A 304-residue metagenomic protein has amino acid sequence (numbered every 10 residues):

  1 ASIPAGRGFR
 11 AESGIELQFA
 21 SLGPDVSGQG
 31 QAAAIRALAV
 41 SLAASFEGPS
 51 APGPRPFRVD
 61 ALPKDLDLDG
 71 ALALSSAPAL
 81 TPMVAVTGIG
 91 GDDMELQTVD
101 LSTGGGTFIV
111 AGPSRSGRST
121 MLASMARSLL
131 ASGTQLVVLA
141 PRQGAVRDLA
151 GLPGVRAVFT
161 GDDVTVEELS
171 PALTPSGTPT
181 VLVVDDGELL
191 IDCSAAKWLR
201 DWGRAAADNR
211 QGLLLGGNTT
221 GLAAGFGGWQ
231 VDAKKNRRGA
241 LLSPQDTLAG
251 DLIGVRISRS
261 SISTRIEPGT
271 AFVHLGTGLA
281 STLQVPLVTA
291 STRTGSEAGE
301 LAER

Functional and structural regions predicted by a protein language model:
A1-T98, G216, A224-R304: Phosphate-binding and hydrolysis-coupling loops of NTP-dependent motor/remodeling domains
A79-A240: P-loop NTPase catalytic phosphate-binding loop
